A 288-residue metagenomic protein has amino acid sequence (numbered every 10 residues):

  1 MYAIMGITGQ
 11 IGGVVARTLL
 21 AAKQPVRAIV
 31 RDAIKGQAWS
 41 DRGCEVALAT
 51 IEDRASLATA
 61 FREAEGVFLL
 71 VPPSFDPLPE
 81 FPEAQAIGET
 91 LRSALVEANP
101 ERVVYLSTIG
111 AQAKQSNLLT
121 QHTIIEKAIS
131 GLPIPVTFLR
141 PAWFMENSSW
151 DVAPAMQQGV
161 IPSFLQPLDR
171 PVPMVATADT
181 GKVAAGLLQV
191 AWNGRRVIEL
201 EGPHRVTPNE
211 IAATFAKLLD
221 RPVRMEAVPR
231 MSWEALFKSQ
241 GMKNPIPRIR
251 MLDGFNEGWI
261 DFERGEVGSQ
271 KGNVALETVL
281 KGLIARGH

Functional and structural regions predicted by a protein language model:
Y2-R27, R31-A38, E52-A55, R62 (+4 more regions): Oxidoreductase cofactor-interface core, primarily capturing Rossmann-like NAD(P)-dependent enzymes
T18, R230-H288: A hydrophobic C-terminal alpha-helical subdomain
G43-C44, V136: Short, conserved active-site loop motifs that form the nucleotide-linked donor/cofactor pocket
A49: Cofactor-binding loops of NAD(P)H-dependent oxidoreductases, dominated by short-chain dehydrogenase/reductases
V71, S107, G258: Short secondary-structure boundary segments
E83-G88: Aromatic "clamp/platform" in nucleotide-sugar-dependent glycosyltransferases that forms part of the donor/acceptor
